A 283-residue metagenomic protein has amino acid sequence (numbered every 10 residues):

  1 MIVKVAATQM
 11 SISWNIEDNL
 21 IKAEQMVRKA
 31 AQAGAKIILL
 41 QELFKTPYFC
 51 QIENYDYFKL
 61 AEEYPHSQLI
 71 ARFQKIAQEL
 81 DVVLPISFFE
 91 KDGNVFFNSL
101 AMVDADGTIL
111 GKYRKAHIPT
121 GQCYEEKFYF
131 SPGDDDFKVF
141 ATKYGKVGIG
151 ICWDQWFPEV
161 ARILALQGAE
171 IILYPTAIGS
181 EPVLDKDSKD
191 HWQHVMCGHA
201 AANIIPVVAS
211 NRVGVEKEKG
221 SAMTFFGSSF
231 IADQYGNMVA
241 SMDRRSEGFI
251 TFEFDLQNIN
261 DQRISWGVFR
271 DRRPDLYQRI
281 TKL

Functional and structural regions predicted by a protein language model:
M1-S11: Short beta-strand segments enriched in small/hydrophobic residues
V5, M102-L110, A232-A240: Short, glycine-anchored, charge-dense loop/turn motifs used at functional sites
I16, Q25-K112, I178-G198, A202-I205: Cys-nucleophile CN-hydrolase/nitrilase-fold catalytic domain and related Cys-dependent amidase chemistry that acts on
T46, A101, K112-P119, F230 (+1 more regions): Short beta->alpha transition motifs characteristic of CBS
E62, K75, K91-I171, P175-G198 (+1 more regions): Active-site catalytic loop in hydrolytic enzyme cores
P65-V83, K146, C152-F249: CN hydrolase (nitrilase-like) catalytic-core segments centered on the catalytic cysteine and neighboring Lys/Glu
I86-F88, S99-M102, K138, S210 (+2 more regions): Short beta-strand scaffold segments in enzyme catalytic cores
N258-L283: A conserved C-terminal secondary-structure "cap"
